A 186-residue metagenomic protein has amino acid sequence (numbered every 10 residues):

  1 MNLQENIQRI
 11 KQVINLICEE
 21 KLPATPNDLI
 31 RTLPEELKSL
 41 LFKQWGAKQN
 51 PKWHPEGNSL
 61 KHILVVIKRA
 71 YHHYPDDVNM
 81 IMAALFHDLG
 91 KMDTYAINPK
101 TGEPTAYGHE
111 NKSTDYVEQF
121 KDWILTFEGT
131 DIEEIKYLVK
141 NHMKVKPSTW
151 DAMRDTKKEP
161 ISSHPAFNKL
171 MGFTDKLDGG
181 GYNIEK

Functional and structural regions predicted by a protein language model:
M1-L16: Short acidic, low-complexity intrinsically disordered linear motifs used for protein-protein interactions
E5, E19, E110: Acidic-residue sensor for enzyme active/binding pockets
R9-Q12, T25-D28, T32, E36 (+3 more regions): Exposed alpha-helical structural elements
V13-I97, P104: Acidic/His-rich, divalent-metal-binding segments that scaffold phosphate/diphosphate chemistry
Y71-I184: Divalent metal-dependent catalytic cores for phosphoryl transfer on phosphate-bearing substrates
